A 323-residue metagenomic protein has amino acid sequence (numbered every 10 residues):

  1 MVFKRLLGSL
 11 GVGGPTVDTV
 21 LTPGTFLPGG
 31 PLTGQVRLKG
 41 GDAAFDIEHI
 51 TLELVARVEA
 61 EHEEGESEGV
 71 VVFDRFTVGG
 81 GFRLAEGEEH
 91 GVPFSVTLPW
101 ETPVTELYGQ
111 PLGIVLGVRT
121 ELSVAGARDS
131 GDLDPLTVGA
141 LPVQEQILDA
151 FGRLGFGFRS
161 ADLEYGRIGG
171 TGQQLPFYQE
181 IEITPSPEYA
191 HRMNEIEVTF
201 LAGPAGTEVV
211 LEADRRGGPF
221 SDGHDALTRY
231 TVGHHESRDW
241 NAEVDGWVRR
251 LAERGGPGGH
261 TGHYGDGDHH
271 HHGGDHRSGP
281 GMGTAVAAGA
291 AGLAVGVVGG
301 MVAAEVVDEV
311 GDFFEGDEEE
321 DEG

Functional and structural regions predicted by a protein language model:
M1-V12: A eukaryote-biased signal for short, well-structured alpha-helical docking elements
D42-E48: A short beta-turn/strand-edge loop motif at beta-sheet boundaries
E53-R57, S95-E101, Y108-A127: Internal, hydrophobic beta-strand segments that form the core of beta-sheet-rich folds
V55-E68, R216-F220: Short aromatic-acidic-glycine turn motif
E66-Y108, R128: A beta-strand/beta-hairpin structural motif
S123-G152: Short beta-strand elements
G152-F220: Extended serine/threonine-enriched, polar tracts that run as long, contiguous segments within proteins
H272-D321: Short, low-complexity, glycine-enriched hydrophobic/amphipathic alpha-helices that associate with lipid bilayers
